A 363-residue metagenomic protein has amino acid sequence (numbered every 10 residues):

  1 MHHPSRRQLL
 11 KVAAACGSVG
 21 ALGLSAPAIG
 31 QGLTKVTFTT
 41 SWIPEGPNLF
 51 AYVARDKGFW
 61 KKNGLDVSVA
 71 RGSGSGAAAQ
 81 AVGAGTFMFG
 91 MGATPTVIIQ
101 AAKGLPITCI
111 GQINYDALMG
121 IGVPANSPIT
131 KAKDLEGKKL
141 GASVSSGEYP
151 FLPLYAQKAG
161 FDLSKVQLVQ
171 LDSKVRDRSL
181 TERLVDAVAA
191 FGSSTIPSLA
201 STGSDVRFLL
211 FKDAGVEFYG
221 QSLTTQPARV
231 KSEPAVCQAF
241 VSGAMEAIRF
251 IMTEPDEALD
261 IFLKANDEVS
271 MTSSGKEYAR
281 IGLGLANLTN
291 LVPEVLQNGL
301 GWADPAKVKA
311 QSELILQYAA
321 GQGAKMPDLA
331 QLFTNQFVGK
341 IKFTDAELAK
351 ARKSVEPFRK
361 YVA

Functional and structural regions predicted by a protein language model:
M1-G17: N-terminal secretory signal peptides and thylakoid transit peptides that target proteins across membranes
S18, K212-Y219, R280-A286: A glycine-rich, aromatic-flanked flexible loop/lid motif
S25-P27: N-terminal signal peptide c-region/cleavage motif recognized by signal peptidases
I29-E182, D186-S193, L209-L210, V216-E217 (+1 more regions): Short, glycine-/small- and polar/acidic-enriched structural segments that line small-molecule recognition paths
P95, V175-D177, V185-S274: Pocket-lining segment of extracytoplasmic ligand-binding domains
E233-Q322: Secondary-structure end/capping motifs
V308-A363: Conserved C-terminal helix/tail region of periplasmic/extracytoplasmic solute-binding proteins
